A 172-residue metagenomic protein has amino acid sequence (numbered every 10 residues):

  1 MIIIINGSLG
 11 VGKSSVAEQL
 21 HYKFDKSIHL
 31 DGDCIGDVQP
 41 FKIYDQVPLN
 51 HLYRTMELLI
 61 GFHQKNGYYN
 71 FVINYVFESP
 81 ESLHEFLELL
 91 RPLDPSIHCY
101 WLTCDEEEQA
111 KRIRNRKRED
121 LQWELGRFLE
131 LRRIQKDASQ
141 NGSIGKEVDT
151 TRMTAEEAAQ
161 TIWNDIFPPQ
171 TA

Functional and structural regions predicted by a protein language model:
M1-I2, Y68: Pre-Walker A (Motif I) flank of P-loop NTPase domains
I5: Hydrophobic anchor at the beta1->P-loop junction of P-loop NTPases
G10: Walker A (P-loop) phosphate-binding loop of P-loop NTPases
K13: Conserved lysine of the Walker
A17-G61: Conserved substrate/cofactor phosphate-moiety recognition/catalytic segment in nucleotide-dependent phosphotransferases
L52-D94: Glycine-rich phosphate-binding loop used to anchor ATP phosphates in small-molecule kinases, encompassing both
L93-I113: Conserved phosphate-donor/acceptor-positioning beta-strand/loop module used by diverse small-molecule
R118-T161: Small-molecule kinase domains that catalyze NTP-dependent phosphoryl transfer to phosphate-bearing small molecules
